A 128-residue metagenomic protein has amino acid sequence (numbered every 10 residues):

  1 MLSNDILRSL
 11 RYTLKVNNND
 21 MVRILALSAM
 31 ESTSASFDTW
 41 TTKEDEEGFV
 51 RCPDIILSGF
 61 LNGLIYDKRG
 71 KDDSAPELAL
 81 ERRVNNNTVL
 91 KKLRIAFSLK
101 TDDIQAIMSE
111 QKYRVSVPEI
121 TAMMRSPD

Functional and structural regions predicted by a protein language model:
M1-R8, V16-C52, A75-L78, N85 (+2 more regions): A cross-kingdom feature marking solvent-exposed beta-strand/loop segments within repeated, beta-rich binding/scaffold
D38, L57-I65, L90, T121: Generic detector of well-ordered alpha-helical segments enriched in charged/polar residues, highlighting helical
G48-G70: Intrinsically disordered, low-complexity basic tails/linkers immediately adjacent to helix-turn-helix/homeobox/MYB/SANT
N62-R114: Short, solvent-exposed interaction modules
